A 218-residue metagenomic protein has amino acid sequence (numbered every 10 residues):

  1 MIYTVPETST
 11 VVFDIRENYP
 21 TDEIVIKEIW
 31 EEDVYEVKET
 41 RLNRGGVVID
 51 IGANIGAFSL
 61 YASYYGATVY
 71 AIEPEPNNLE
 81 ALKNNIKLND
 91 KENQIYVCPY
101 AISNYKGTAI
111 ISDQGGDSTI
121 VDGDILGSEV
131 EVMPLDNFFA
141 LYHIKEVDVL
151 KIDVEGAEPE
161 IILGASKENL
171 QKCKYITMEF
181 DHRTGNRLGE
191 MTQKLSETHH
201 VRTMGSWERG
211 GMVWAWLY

Functional and structural regions predicted by a protein language model:
M1-Y218: Phosphate/nucleotide-binding beta-alpha loop and adjacent structural elements of enzyme active sites
